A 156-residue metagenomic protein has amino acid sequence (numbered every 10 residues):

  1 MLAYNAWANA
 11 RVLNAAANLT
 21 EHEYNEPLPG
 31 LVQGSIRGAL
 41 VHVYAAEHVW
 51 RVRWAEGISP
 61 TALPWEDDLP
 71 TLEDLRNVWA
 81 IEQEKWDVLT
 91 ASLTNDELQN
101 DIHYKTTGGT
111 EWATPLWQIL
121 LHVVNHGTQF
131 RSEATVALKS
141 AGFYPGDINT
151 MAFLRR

Functional and structural regions predicted by a protein language model:
M1-L2, L75: Short leucine-rich amphipathic alpha-helices used at interfaces
L2-W65, T106-R156: Short, contiguous alpha-helical
G57-L98: Helix-adjacent hinge/juxtasegments
N95-G108: Carboxylate-rich helix-loop segments that flank metal/cofactor sites and access channels in metalloenzymes
